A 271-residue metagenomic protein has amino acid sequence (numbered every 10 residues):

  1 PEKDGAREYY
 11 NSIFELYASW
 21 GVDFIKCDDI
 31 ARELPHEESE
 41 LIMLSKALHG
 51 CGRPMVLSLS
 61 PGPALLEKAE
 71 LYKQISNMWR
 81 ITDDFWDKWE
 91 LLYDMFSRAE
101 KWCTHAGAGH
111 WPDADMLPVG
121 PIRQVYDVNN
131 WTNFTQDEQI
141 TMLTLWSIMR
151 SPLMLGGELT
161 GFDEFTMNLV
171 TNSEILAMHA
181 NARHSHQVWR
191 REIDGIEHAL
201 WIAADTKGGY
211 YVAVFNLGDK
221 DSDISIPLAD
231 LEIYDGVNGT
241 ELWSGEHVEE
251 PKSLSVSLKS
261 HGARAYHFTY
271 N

Functional and structural regions predicted by a protein language model:
P1-W20, F24, D29-I30: Active-site-adjacent "subsite" loops/lids of carbohydrate-active enzymes
E2-E8, A31-S39, P63-L66: Acidic-and-aromatic substrate-binding clefts and catalytic sites of carbohydrate-active enzymes
W20-I25, C51-V56, G208: Loop/turn elements at helix/coil->beta-strand transitions in domains of secreted/extracellular proteins
G50, P54-E158: Glycan-recognition surfaces
I140, W146-M149, M154-G156, E192-I233: Carbohydrate-binding surface patches
T141-R190: Catalytic cores of secreted or luminal carbohydrate-active enzymes
A229-G245: Solvent-exposed beta-hairpin/edge-strand motifs
E250-N271: C-terminal beta-strand-rich structural cap/linker in extracellular carbohydrate-active enzymes
